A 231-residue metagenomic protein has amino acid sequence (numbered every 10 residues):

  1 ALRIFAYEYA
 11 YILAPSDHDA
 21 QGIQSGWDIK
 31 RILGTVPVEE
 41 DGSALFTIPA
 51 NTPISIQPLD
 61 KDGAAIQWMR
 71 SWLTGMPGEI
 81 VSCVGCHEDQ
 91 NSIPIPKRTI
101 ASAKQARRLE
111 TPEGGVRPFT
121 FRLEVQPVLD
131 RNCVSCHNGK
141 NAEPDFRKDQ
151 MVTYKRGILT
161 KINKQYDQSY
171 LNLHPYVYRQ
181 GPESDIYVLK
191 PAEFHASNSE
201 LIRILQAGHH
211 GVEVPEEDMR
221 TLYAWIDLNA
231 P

Functional and structural regions predicted by a protein language model:
A1-S25: Extended low-complexity, serine/threonine- and proline-enriched intrinsically disordered segments
A6-A10, G26-D28, A44, I54 (+3 more regions): Short, structured secondary-structure elements that scaffold catalytic or ligand/cofactor-binding regions
S16-D19, W27-K30, S55, R108: N-terminal start-of-chain detector that recognizes signal peptides and the immediate post-cleavage beginning
Q21-D41: Short, acidic Ser/Thr/Gly-rich low-complexity loop/linker segments typical of extracellular and cell-surface proteins
G26-D28, V36, F46, L73 (+1 more regions): Generic marker of residues within folded, mature protein domains
D41-T47: Short, surface-exposed beta-strand/beta-hairpin micro-motifs centered on an aromatic residue
P49-P53, Q57-W72, M76-P231: Aromatic- and Gly/Pro-enriched helix-to-coil junctions and flexible linker segments
